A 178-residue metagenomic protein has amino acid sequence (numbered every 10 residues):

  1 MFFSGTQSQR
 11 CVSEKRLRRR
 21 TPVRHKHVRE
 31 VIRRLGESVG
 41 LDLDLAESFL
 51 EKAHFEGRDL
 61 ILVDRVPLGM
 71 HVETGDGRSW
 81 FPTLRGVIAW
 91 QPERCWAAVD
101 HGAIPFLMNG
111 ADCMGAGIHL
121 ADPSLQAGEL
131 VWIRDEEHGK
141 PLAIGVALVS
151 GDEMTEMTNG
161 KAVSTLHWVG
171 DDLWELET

Functional and structural regions predicted by a protein language model:
F2-R58, L62-H119, S124-A127, I133-T178: Beta-strand/loop-dominated core regions that host nucleotide or nucleotide-derived cofactor-binding catalytic loops
